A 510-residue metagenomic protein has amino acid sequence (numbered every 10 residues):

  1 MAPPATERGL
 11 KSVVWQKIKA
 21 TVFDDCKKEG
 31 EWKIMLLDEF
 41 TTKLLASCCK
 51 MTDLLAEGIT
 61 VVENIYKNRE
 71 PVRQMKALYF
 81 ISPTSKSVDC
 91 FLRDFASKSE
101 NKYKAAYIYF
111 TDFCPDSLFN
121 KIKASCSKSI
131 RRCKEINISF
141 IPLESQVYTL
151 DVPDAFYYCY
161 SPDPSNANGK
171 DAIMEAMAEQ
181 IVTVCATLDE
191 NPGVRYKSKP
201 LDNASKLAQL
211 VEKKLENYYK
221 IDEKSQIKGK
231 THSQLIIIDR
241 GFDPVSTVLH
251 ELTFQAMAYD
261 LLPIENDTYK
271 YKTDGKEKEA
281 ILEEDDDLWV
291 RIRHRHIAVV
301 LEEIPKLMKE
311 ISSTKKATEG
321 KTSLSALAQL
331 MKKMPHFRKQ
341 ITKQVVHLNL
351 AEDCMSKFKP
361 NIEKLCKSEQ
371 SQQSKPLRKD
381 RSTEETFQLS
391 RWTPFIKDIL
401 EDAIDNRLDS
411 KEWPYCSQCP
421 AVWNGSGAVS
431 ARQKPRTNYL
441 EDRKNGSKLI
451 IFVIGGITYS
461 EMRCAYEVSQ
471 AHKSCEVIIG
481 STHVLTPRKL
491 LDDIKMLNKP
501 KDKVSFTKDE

Functional and structural regions predicted by a protein language model:
M1-E510: Extended, well-folded catalytic/binding cores that form a central cleft or groove in large enzyme and scaffold domains
